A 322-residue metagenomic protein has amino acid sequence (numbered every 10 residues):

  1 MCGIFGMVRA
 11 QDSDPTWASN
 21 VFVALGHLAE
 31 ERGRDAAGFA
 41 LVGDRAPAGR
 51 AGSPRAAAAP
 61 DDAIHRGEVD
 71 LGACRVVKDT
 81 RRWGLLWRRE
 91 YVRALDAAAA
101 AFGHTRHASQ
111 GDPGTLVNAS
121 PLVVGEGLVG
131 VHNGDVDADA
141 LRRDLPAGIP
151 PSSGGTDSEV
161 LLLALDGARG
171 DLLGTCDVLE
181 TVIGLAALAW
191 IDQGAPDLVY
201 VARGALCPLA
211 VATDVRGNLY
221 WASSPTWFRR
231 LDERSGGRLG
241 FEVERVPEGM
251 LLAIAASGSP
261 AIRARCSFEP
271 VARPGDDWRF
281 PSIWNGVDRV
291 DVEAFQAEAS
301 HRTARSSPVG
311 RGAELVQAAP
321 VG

Functional and structural regions predicted by a protein language model:
M1-G322: Conserved short alpha-helical segments that host acidic/polar catalytic motifs at enzyme active sites
